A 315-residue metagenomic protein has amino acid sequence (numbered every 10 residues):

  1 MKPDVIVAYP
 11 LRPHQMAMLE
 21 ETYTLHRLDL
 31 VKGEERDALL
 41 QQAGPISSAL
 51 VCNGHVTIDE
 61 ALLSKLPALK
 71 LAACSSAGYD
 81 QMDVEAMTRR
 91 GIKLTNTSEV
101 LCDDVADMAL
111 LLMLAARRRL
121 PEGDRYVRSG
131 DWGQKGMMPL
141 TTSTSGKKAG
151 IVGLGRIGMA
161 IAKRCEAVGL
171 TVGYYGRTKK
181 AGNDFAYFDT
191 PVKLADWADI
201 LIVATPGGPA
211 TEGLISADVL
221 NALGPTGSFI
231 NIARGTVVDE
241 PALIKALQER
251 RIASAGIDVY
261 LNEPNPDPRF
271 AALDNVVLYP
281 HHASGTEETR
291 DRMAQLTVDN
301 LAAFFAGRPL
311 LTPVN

Functional and structural regions predicted by a protein language model:
M1-T95, S216-D218: An N-terminal-biased, well-structured beta-alpha scaffold segment characteristic of Rossmann-like dinucleotide-binding
L28-V31, S75-S76, I92-D103, G176 (+2 more regions): Short beta->alpha connector loops at strand-helix junctions that form conserved, small/polar/Pro-enriched
L40-G44, L63-L66, T144, L194-D196 (+2 more regions): A short, aliphatic-rich alpha-helical micro-motif
I58-E60, T178-R269: Rossmann-like adenosine-cofactor binding region
L94-T95, T226-N315: Rossmann-like dinucleotide-binding domain for NAD(H)/NADP(H)
S98-K148, A160: Phosphate-binding beta-alpha-beta segment of Rossmann-like dinucleotide-binding domains, i.e., the NAD(P)
I157: Hydrophobic/small residue at the entry helix of a nucleotide-binding pocket
A167-N183: NAD(P)-binding Rossmann-fold cofactor-contacting core
